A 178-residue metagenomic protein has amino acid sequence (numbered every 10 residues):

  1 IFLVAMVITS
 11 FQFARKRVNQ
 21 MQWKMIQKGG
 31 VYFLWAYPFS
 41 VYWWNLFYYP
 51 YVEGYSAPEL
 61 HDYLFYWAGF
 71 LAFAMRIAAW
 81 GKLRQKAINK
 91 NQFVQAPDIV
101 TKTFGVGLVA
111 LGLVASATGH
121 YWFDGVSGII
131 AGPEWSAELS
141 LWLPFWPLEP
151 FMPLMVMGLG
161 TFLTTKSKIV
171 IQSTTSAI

Functional and structural regions predicted by a protein language model:
I1-I178: Membrane-embedded alpha-helical bundles that constitute the cytochrome b-like, heme-associated redox core of multi-pass
